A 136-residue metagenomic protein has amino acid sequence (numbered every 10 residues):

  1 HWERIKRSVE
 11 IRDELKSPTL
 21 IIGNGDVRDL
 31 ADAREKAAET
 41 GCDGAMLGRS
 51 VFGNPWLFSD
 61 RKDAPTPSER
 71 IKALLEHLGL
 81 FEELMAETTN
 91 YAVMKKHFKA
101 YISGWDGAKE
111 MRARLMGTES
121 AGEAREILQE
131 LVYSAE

Functional and structural regions predicted by a protein language model:
E3, R7-G23, V27-E136: Alpha/beta catalytic cores of nucleotide-metabolism and tRNA/nucleoside-modifying enzymes
